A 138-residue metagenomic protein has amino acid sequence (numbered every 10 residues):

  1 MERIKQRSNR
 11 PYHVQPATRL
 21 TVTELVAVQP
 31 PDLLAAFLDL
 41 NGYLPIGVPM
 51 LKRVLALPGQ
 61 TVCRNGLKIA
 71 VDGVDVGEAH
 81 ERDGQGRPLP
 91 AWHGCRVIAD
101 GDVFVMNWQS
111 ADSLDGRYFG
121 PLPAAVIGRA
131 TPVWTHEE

Functional and structural regions predicted by a protein language model:
M1-M50, V97-I98, L114-E138: Protein maturation boundaries and topogenic segments
A17, P31-D32, L67, V74 (+1 more regions): Short, surface-exposed secondary-structure boundary micro-motifs
T21-V26, Q60, D102, W108: Structural motif
I46-V76: Mid-length scaffold segments of soluble, non-membrane domains
D72-A91: PP2C/PPM family metal-dependent serine/threonine protein phosphatase catalytic domain, recognizing the conserved
A91-H93, V97-F119: Extracellular/periplasmic metallocenter environments
